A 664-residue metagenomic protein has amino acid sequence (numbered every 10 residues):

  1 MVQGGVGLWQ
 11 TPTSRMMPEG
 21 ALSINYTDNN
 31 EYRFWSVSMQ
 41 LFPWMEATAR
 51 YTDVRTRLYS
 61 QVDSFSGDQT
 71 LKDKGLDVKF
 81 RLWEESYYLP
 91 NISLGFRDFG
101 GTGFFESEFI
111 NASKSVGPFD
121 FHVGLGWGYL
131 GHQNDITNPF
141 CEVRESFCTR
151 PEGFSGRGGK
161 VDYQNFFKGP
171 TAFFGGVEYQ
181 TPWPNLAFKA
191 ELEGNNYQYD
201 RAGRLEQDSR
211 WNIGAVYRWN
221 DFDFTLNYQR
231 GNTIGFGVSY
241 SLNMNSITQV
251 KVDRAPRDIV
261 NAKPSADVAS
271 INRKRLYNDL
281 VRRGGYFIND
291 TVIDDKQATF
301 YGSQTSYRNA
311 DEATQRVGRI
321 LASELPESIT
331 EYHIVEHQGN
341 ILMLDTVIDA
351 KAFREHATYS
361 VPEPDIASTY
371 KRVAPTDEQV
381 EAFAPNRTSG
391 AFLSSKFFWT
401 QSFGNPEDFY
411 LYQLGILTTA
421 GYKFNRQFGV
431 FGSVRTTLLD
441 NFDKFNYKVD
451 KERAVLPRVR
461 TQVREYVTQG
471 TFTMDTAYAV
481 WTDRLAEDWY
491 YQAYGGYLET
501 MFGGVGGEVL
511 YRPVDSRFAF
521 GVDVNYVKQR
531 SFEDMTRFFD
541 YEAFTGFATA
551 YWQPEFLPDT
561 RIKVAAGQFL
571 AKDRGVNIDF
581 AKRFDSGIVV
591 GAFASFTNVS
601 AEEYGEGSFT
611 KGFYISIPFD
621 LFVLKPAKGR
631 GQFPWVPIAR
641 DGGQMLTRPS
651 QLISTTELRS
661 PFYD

Functional and structural regions predicted by a protein language model:
M1-F104, V116-G117, Y129, V161 (+9 more regions): Transmembrane beta-barrel domains of Gram-negative outer membranes and organellar outer membranes
P18-L22, R33, P43-M45, Y88-I92 (+16 more regions): Outer-envelope beta-barrel architecture signal
L22-I24, K296-Q304: Short, aliphatic-rich beta-strand segments
L22-Y26, V37, A49, V78 (+14 more regions): Membrane-embedded beta-strand positions of outer-membrane beta-barrel proteins
I24, W35-M39, L76-F80, I110-K114 (+10 more regions): Residues on the lipid-exposed face of transmembrane beta-strands in outer-membrane beta-barrel proteins
N29, A49-D77, R81, Y87 (+12 more regions): Outer-membrane beta-barrel translocator/channel fold
L41-P43, K79-S86, V116-P118, T181-W183 (+9 more regions): Outer-membrane beta-barrel proteins
R144-S146, P151-V161, N165, G169-T171 (+8 more regions): Flexible, glycine-rich linker and terminal segments associated with outer-membrane beta-barrel/transport systems
